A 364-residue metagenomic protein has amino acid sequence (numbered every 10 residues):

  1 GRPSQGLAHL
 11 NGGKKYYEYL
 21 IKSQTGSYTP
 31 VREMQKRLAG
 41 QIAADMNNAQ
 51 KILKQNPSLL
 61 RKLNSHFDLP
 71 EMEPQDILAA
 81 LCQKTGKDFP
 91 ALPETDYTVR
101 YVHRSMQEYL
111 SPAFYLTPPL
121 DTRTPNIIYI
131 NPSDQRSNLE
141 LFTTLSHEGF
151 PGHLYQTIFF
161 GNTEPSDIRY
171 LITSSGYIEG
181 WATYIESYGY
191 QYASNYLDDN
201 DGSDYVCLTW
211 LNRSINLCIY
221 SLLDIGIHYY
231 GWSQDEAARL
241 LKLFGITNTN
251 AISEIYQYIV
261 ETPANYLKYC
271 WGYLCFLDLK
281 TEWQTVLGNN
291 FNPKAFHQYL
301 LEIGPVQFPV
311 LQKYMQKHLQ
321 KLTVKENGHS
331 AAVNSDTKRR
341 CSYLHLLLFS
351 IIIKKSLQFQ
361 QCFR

Functional and structural regions predicted by a protein language model:
G1, F363-R364: Accessible peptide chain termini
G1-G328: N-terminal maturation segment of proteins
Y16-Y19, A332, Y343-L344: Intrinsically disordered, low-complexity, compositionally biased regions/tails
D278, N334, H345-L347: Residues at secondary-structure transition points
G328-C341: C-terminal GPI-anchoring signal of eukaryotic secretory precursors
R340-S350, F363: Intrinsically disordered, low-complexity segments enriched in serine/proline and basic residues
K355-S356: Polybasic, lysine-rich low-complexity intrinsically disordered segments
